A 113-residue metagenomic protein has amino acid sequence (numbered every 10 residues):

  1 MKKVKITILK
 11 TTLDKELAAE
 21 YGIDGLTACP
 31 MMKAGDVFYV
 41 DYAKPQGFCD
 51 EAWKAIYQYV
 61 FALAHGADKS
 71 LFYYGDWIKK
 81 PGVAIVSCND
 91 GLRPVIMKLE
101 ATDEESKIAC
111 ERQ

Functional and structural regions predicted by a protein language model:
M1-K3, M31-A34, E104: A short, structured loop/turn motif at beta-sheet edges
K2, T11-D24: Short, structured beta-strand/loop micro-motifs enriched in basic residues and often containing a Trp
K3, V37-Y39, P94: Intrinsic-disorder/low-complexity, polar/charged segments enriched in Ser/Thr/Lys/Arg/Asp/Glu/Gln
L9-T11, V37: Cysteine-centered metal-binding/redox modules
T12-L13, A43-F48: Short, charged beta-turn/beta-strand-edge "cap" motif at the junction between a beta-strand and an adjacent loop
A19-K44: Short, flexible N-terminal segments of the mature chain
G35, G47-H65: Short, conserved turn/kink motifs that form compact alpha/beta structural patches or helix kinks used as
V60-Q113: Short, compact, well-ordered microdomains
